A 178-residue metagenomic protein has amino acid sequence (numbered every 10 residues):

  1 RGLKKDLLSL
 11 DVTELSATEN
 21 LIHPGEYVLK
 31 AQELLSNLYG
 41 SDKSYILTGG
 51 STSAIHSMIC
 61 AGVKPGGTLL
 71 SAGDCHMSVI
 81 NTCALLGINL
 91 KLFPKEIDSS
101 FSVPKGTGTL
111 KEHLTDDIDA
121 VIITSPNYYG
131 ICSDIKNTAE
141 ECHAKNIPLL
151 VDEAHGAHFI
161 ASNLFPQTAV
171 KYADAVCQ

Functional and structural regions predicted by a protein language model:
R1-Y39: Glycine-rich phosphate-binding segment of PLP-dependent enzymes
N20-H23, N37-S41, S51-Q178: Conserved PLP-enzyme active-site core in the AAT-like
I46-T48: Glycine-rich active-site/cofactor-binding loop and its immediate structural neighborhood
